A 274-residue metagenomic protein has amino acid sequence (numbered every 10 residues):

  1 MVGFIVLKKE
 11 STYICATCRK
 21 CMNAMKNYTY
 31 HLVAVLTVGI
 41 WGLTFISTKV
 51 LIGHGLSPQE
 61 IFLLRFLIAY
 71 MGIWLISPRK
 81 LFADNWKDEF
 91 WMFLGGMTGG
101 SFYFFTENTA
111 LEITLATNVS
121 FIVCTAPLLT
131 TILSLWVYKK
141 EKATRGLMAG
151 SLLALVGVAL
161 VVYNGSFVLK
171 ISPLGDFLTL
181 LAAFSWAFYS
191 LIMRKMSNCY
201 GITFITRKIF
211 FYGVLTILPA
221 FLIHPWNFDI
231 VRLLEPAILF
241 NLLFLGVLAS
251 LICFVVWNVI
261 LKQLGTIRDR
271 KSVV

Functional and structural regions predicted by a protein language model:
V6, E10-E60, L64, M97 (+2 more regions): Glycine-/small-residue-enriched transmembrane alpha-helix faces in small-molecule transporters and effluxers
L32, V38, L64, G100 (+4 more regions): Helix-helix packing/entry segments at the starts of transmembrane helices
I40, T44-F45, W74-V123, L160 (+1 more regions): Specific transmembrane alpha-helical segments of multi-pass solute transporters/efflux pumps, especially DMT/EamA
S47-P58, E112, V162-L174, I223-A237 (+1 more regions): Membrane-interface helix termini and inter-helical loops of multi-pass transporters
E60-Y70, G99, N108-G146, A182 (+1 more regions): Specific alpha-helical transmembrane segments that line the substrate/conduction pathway and gating interfaces
I73, F93, L133, A143-N164 (+2 more regions): Hydrophobic transmembrane alpha-helices of multi-pass small-molecule transport proteins
I73, T130-I132, V168-F228, V256: Transmembrane alpha-helical segments that form core, pore/gating elements of small-molecule transporters/exporters
N85-W91, S120-V123, K139-L160, L169-D176: Loop-to-transmembrane alpha-helix entry segments
